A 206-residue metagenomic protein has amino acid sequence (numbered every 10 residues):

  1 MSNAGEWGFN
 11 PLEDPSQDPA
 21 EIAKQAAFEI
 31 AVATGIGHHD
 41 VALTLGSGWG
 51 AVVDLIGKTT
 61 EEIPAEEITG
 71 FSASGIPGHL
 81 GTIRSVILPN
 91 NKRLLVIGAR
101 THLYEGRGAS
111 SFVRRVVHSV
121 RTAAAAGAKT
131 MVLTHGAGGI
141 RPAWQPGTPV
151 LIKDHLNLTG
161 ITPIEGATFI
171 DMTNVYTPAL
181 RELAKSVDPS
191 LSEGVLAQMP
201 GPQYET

Functional and structural regions predicted by a protein language model:
S2-S16: Generic N-terminal amphipathic, Lys/Arg-enriched alpha-helix
E13-S16, A20-K24, E66-T206: Glycine-rich phosphate- or other oxyanion-binding loops that anchor nucleotides, phosphorylated ligands
A23-A26, H39-D40: A short aromatic-anchored loop/beta-hairpin motif
V32-I36: A short acidic-Thr-Gly-centered motif at the start of a beta-strand
G37-F71, P77-G78: N-terminal low-complexity or amphipathic/hydrophobic leaders
